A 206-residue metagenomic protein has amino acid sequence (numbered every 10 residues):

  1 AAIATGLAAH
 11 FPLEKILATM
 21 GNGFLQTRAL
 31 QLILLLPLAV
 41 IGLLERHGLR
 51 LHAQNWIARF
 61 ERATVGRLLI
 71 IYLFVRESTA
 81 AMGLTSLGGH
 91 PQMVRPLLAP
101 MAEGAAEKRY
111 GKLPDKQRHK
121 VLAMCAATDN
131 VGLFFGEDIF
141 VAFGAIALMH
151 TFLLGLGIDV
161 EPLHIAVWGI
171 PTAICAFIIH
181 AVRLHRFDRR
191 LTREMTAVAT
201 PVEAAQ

Functional and structural regions predicted by a protein language model:
A1-A9, Q31-P37, W168-T172: Hydrophobic mid-bilayer segments of alpha-helices in multi-pass membrane transport proteins, especially secondary
A4-H10, L98-A102, A173-I178: Alpha-helical transmembrane segments and their membrane-interface exit regions
G6-E14, R46-H47, Q117, V121: Short, membrane-interfacial amphipathic segments enriched in basic
L13-A99: Membrane-embedded alpha-helical segments and adjacent helix-loop junctions characteristic of multi-pass solute
I71-T128, T151-F152: Hydrophobic transmembrane alpha-helices that form the pore/transport pathway of multi-pass ion and small-solute
G89, L153-Q206: Juxtamembrane and boundary regions of transmembrane helices in multi-pass small-molecule transporters and channels
L97-Y110, V141-W168: Hydrophobic alpha-helical transmembrane segments and immediately flanking/interface helices in integral membrane
C125-H150, H164-I179: Membrane-embedded alpha-helical segments of transport systems, primarily multispan ion/solute transporters
